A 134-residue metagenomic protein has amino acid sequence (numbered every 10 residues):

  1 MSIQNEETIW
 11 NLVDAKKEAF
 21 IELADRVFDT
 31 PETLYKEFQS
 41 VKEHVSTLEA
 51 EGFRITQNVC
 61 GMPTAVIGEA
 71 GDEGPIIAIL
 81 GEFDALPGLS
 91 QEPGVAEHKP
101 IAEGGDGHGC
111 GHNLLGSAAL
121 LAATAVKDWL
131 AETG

Functional and structural regions predicted by a protein language model:
I3-H108, N113, S117-G134: Acidic/His- and Gly-rich active-site-bordering loop/insert found across diverse amide/peptide-bond hydrolases
